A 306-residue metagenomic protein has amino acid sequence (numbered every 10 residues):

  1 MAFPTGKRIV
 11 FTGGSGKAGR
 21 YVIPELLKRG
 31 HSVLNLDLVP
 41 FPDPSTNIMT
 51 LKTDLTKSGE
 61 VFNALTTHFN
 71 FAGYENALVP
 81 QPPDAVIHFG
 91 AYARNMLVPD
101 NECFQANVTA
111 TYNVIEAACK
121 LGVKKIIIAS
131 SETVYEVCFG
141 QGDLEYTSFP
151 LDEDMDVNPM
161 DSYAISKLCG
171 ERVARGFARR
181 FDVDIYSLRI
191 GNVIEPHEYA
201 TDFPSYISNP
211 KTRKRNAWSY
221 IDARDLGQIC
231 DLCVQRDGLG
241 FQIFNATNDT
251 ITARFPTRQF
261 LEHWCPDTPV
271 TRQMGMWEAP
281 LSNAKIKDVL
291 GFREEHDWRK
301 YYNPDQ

Functional and structural regions predicted by a protein language model:
A2-F3, K7-R29: N-terminal Rossmann NAD(P)H-binding glycine-rich loop of SDR-like oxidoreductase domains
P42, L55-A106: NAD(P)H-binding glycine-rich loop region in Rossmannoid oxidoreductase-like domains and their noncatalytic homologs
Q105, G140-D182: Catalytic helix-loop patch of NAD(P)-dependent Rossmann-fold dehydrogenases
N113-M160: Conserved Rossmann-fold NAD(P)-dependent oxidoreductase catalytic core, especially the SDR/UDP-sugar
S130, E171-P196: Conserved beta-loop-beta element that borders a ligand/cofactor-binding pocket
E153-N158, S187-I221: A conserved pocket-lining segment of Rossmann-fold NAD(P)-dependent short-chain dehydrogenase/reductase
R180-D184, E195-S208, L232-I243: Glycine/proline-rich active-site loop of Rossmann-fold NAD(P)-dependent oxidoreductases
R224-Q306: C-terminal substrate-binding subdomain of Rossmann-fold SDR/epimerase-dehydratase oxidoreductases
